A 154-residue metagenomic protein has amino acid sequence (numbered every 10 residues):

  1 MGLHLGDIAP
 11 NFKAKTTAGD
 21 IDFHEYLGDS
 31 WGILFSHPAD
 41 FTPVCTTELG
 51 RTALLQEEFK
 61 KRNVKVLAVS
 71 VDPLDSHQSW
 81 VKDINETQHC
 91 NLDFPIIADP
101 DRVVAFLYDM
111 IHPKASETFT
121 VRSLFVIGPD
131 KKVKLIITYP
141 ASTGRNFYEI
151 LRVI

Functional and structural regions predicted by a protein language model:
M1-I154: Chalcogenol-based redox active-site neighborhoods
